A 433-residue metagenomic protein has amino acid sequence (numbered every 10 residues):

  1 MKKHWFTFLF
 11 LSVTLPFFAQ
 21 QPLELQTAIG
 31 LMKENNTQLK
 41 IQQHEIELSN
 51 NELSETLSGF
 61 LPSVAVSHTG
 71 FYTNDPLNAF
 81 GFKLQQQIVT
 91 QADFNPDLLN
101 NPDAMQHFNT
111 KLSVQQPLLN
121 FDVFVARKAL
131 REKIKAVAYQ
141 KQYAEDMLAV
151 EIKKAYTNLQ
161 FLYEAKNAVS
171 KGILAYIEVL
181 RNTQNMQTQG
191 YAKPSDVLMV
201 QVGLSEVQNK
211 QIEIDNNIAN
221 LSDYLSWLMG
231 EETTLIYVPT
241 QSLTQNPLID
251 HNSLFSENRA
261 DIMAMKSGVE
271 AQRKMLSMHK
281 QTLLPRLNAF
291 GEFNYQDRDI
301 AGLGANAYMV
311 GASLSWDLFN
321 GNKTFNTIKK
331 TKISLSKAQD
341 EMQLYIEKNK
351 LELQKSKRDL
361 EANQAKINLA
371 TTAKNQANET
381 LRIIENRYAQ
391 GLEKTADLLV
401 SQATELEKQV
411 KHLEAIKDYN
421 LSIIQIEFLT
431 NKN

Functional and structural regions predicted by a protein language model:
M1-N36, Y419, E427, N433: Bacterial Sec-dependent N-terminal signal peptides
A19-P76, Y191-K193, M229-M275, I346 (+1 more regions): Bacterial Sec-pathway N-terminal export signals of envelope proteins
K40, S63-L77, N101-M105, Q115-Y143 (+4 more regions): Small/polar (Gly/Ser/Thr/Ala-rich) solvent-exposed segments that form structured loops/beta-strands/short helices used
I41-T56, A144, L148-N167, N185 (+5 more regions): Amphipathic alpha-helical coiled-coil segments
N51, K141, E145-S256, S356-D359 (+2 more regions): Periplasmic alpha-helical coiled-coil/stalk elements that build and connect Gram-negative outer-membrane
A65, N74-L77, K411-N433: Acidic, low-complexity, intrinsically disordered peripheral segments
L77-N101: Flexible, solvent-exposed loop segments that connect beta-strands
H107-K111, K154, M199, R286 (+1 more regions): Transmembrane beta-barrel architecture of outer-membrane proteins
